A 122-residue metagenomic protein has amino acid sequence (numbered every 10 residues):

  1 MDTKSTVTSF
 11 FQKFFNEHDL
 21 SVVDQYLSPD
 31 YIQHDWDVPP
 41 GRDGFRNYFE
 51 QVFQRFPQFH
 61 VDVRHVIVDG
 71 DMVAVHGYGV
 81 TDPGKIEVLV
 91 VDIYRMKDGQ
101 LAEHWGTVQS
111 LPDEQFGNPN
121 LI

Functional and structural regions predicted by a protein language model:
M1-I122: C-terminal and inter-domain tail/linker signature
